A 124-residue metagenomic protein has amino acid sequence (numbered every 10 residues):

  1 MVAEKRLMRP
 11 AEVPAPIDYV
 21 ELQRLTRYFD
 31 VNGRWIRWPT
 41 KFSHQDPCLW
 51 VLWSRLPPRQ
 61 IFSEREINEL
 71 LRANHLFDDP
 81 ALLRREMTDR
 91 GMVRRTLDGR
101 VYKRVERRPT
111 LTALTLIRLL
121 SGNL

Functional and structural regions predicted by a protein language model:
M1-V2, R84-R90: Basic amphipathic alpha-helical segments that dock to polyanions
M8-A15, T110-L124: Short, amphipathic alpha-helical interaction segments positioned at domain boundaries
L22-P58: Short alpha-helical segments that sit at the start of domains
I36, N68-F77: Short helix-coil junctions and helix-kink-helix linkers
P58-L71: Short acidic, hydrophobic short linear motifs in intrinsically disordered regions
N74-E86: Short amphipathic alpha-helical interaction segments
D89-G99: A short, conserved structural fragment
R100-V105: Minor-groove-contacting beta-hairpin "wing" of winged helix-turn-helix DNA-binding domains
